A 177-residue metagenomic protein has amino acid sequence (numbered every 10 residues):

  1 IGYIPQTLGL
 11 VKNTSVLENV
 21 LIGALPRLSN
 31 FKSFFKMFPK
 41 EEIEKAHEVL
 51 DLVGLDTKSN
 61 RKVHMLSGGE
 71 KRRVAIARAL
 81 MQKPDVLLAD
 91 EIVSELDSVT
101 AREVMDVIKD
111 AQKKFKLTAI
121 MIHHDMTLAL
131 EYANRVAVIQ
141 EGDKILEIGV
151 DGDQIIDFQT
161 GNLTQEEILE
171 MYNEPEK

Functional and structural regions predicted by a protein language model:
S33-T57: Conserved ABC ATPase "signature" region
K62-L66, E70: Conserved ABC ATPase signature
K83: Conserved catalytic motifs of ABC-family nucleotide-binding domains
L87-D90: Catalytic Walker B motif of ABC-type/P-loop ATPase nucleotide-binding domains
S98-V99: Helix N-cap at the start of a conserved alpha-helix in ABC-type nucleotide-binding domains
R102-K114: Helical segment within the ABC ATPase nucleotide-binding domain
H123-H124: H-loop/switch region of ABC-family ATPase nucleotide-binding domains
